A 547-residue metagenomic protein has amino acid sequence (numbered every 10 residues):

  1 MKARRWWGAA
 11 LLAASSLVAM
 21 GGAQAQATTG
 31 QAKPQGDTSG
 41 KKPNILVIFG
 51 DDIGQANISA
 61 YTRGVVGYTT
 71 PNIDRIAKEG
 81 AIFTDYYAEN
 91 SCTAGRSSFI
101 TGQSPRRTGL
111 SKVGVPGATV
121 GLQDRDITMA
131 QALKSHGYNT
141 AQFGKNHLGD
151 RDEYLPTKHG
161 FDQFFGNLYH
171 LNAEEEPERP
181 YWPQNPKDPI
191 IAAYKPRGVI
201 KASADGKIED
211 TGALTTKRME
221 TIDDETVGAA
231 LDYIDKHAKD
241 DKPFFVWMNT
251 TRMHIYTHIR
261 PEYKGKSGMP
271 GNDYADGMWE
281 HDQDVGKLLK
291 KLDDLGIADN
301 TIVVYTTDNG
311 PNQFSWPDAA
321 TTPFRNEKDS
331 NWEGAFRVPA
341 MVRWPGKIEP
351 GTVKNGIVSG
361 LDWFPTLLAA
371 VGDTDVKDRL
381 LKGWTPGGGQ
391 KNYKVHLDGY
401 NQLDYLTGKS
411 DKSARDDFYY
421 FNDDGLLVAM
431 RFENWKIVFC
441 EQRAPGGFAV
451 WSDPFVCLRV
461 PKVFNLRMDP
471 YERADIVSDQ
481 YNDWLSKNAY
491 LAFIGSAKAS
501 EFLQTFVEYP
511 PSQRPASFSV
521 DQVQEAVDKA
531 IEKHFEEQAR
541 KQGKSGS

Functional and structural regions predicted by a protein language model:
M1-R4: N-terminal secretory signal peptides that target proteins for export/translocation
G8-V18, G22-V456, P461, P470-S547: Formylglycine-dependent sulfatase
